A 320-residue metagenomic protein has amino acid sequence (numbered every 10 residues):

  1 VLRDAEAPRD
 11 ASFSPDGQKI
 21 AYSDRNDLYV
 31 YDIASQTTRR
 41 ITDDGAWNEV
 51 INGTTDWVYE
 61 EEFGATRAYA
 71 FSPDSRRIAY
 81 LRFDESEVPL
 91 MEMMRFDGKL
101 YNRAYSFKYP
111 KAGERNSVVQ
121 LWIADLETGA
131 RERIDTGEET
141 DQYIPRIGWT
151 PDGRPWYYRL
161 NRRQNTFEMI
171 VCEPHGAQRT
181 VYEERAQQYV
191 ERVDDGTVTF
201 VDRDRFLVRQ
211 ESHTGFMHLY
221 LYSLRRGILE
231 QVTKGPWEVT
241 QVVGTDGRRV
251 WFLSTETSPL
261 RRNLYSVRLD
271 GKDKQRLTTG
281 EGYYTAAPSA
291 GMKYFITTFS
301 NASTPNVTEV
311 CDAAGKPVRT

Functional and structural regions predicted by a protein language model:
V1-L2, R9, A79-F83, V88-M91 (+10 more regions): Non-catalytic accessory segments flanking enzyme active sites
V1-V30, S35-A68: Asp-box/WD-like beta-propeller blade repeats and closely related beta-sheet repeat scaffolds
A5-A11, W57, A65, Q188-D202 (+2 more regions): Short coil-to-beta transitions that initiate beta-strands within beta-rich domains
Q18-K19, R25, E49-W57, E61-S86 (+1 more regions): Repeat-solenoid scaffold signature
K19-D27, D32, R67-F71, A79-E85 (+11 more regions): Beta-strand C-termini and the immediately following turn/loop, strongest in propeller blades
D27-Y29, Q120-W122, E168-I170, H218-Y220 (+2 more regions): A short loop-to-beta-strand structural motif that recurs across blades of beta-propeller domains
I33-Q36, D125-G129, E173-G176, S223-G227 (+2 more regions): Short loop/turn segments that connect beta-strands within beta-propeller blades
I41-Y69, R77-D135, A314-T320: Predominantly five- to eight-bladed beta-propeller fold
